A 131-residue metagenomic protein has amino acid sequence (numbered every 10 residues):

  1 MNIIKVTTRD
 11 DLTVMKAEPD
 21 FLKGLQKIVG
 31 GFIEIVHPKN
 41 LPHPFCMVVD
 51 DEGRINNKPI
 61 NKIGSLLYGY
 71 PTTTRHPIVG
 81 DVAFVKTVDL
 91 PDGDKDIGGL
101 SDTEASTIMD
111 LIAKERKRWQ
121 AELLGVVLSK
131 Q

Functional and structural regions predicted by a protein language model:
M1-Q131: Domain-length accessory/inserted modules outside core catalytic folds
